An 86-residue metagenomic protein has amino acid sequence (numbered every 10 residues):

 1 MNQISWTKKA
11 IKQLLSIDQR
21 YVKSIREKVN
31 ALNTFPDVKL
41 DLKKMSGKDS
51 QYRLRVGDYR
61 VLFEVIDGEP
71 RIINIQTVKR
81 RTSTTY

Functional and structural regions predicted by a protein language model:
M1-S5, K12, S16, V56-Y59 (+1 more regions): Enriched for short, Lys/Arg-rich terminal
W6-T7, V38: N-terminal alpha-helical segment
I17, Y21-S24: Hydrophobic/aromatic residues within well-ordered alpha-helical segments
I25-K28, I75: Short amphipathic alpha-helical segments
N30-L54: A short, surface-exposed loop/turn module that caps and links secondary-structure elements
